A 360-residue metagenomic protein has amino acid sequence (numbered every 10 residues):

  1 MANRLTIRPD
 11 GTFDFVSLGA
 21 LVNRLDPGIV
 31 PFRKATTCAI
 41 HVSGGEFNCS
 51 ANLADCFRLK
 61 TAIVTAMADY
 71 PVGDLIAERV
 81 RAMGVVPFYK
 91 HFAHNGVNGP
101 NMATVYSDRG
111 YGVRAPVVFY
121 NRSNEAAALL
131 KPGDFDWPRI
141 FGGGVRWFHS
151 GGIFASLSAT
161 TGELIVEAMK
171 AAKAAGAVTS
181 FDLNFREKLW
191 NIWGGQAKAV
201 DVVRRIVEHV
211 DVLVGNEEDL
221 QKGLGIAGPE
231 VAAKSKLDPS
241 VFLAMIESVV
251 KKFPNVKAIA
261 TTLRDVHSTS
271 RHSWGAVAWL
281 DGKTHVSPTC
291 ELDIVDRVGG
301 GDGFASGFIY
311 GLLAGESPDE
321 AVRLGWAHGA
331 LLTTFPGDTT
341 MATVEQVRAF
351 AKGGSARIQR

Functional and structural regions predicted by a protein language model:
M1-R33: Positively charged, low-complexity intrinsically disordered leader regions
P31-A51: Short catalytic helix/loop segments, enriched in acidic residues and glycine and frequently bearing histidine
H41, C49-K60, A82, G311-A314: Alpha-helix C-terminal capping segments
K60-G152, V347-R360: Conserved N-terminal subdomain of the carbohydrate kinase-like
T61, P87, T179-F181, V214: Hydrophobic beta-strand scaffold residues
E163-G176, D201-H209: Catalytic-core regions built around general acid/base machinery
R186-G282: Conserved phosphate/ATP/ADP-binding segment of small-molecule kinases
T269, H285-G354, I358-R360: Conserved post-catalytic alpha-helical subdomain immediately downstream of the catalytic base and nucleotide-binding
